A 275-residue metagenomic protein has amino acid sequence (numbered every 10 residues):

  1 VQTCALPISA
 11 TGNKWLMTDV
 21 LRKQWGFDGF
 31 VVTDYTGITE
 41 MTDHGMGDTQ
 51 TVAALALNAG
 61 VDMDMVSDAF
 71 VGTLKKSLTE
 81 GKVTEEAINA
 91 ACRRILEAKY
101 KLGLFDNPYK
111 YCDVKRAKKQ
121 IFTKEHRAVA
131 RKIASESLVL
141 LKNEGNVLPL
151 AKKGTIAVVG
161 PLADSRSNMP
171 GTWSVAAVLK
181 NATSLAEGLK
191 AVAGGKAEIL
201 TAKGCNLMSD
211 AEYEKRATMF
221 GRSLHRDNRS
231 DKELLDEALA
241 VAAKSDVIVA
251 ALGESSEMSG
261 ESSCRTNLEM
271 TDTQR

Functional and structural regions predicted by a protein language model:
V1-L6: Short, small-residue-biased leader/transition segments that mark boundaries at the very start of proteins
P7-G12, R22-G26, Y35, T39-M41 (+4 more regions): C-terminal non-catalytic regions of proteins with extracellular/luminal or membrane-system context
W15: Active-site cavity-forming subdomains of large catalytic enzyme subunits
T18-R22, Q50-D62, D227-R229: Acidic, His- and aromatic-enriched active-site or binding-groove loops in soluble protein domains that engage sugars
G26-F27, G60, A91, K244: Short loop/turn motifs at secondary-structure junctions
F27-D48, L55, A59-D68: Short acidic/histidine-rich active-site segments
G60, S67-Y109: Long, well-ordered, tryptophan-enriched scaffold segments
P108-K124: Flexible, acidic loop-helix segments that line cofactor/substrate-binding pockets
